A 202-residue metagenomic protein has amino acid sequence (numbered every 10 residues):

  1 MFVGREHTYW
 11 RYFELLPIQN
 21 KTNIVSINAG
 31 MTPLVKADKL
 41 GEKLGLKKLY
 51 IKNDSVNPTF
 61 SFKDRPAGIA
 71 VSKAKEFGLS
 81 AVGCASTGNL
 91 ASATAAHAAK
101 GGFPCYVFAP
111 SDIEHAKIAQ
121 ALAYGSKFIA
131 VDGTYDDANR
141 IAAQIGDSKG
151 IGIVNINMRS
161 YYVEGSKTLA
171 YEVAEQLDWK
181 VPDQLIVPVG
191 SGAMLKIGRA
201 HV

Functional and structural regions predicted by a protein language model:
M1-H201: PLP-dependent amino-acid enzyme catalytic core
